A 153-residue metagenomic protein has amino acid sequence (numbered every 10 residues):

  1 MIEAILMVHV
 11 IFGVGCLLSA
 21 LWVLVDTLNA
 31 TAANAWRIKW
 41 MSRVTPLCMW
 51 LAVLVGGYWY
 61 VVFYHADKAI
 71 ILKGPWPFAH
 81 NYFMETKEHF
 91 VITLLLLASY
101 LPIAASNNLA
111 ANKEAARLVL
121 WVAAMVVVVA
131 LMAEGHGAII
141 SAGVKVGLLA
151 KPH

Functional and structural regions predicted by a protein language model:
M1-H153: Polytopic transmembrane helical bundles with strong interfacial aromatic enrichment
